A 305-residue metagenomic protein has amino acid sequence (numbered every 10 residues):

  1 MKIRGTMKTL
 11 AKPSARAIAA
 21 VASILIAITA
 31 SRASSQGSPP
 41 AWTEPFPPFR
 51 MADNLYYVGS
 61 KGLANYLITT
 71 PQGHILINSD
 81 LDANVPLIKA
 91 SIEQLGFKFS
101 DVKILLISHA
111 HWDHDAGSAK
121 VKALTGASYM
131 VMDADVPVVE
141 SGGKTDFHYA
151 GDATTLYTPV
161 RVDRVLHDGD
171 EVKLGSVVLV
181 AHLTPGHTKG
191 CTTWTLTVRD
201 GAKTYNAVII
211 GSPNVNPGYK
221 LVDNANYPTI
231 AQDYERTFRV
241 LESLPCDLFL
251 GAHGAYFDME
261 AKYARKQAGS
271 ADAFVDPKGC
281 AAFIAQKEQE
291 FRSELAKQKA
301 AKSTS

Functional and structural regions predicted by a protein language model:
K2-A20: Bacterial N-terminal signal peptides that target proteins for export
A17-R32: Bacterial N-terminal signal peptides
I28, A33-A41, G201, V215-S305: Accessory terminal helices/loops
Q36, E44-F46, R50-A52, D101 (+5 more regions): Metallo-beta-lactamase
A41-L95, F99, T193-V215: Conserved beta-strand hairpin/beta-sheet module of binuclear metal-dependent hydrolase folds, prominently
I77-S79, V102-A110, Y129-M132, L183-G186 (+3 more regions): Active-site neighborhood of phospho(di)ester-bond hydrolases with catalytic His/Asp-centered motifs
A83-P86, E93-E171, G269, V275 (+1 more regions): Active-site HxH/HxHxD metal-binding segment of metal-dependent hydrolases
N84, A110-A116, V136-V139, K173 (+3 more regions): Active-site environment of divalent metal-dependent phosphoester hydrolases
